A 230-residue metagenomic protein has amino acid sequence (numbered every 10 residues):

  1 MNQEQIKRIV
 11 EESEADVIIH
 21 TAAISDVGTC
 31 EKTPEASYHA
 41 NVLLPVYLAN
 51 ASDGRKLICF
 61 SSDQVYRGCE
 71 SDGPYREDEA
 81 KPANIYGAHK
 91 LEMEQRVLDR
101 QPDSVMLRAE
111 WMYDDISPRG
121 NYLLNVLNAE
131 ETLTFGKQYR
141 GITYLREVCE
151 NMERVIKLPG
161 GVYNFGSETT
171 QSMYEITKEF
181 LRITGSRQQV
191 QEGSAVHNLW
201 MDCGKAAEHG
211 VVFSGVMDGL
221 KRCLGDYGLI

Functional and structural regions predicted by a protein language model:
M1, K32-L44, E77-A80, A88-L91: Glycine-rich NAD(P)-binding loop of the Rossmann-fold in SDR/ketoreductase-type enzymes
M1-A40: NAD(P)H-binding glycine-rich loop region in Rossmannoid oxidoreductase-like domains and their noncatalytic homologs
I18-A22, L57-D63, L107-A109: SDR active-site strand-loop-helix element
V46-A83: Conserved Rossmann-fold NAD(P)-dependent oxidoreductase catalytic core, especially the SDR/UDP-sugar
Q95-G141, L145-E147: NAD(P)-dependent short-chain dehydrogenase/reductase
N151-N198, D202-C203: Mid/C-terminal beta-alpha module of Rossmann-like enzyme folds, strongest in SDR-family dehydrogenases/epimerases
S186-Q188, G193-I230: C-terminal amphipathic/interface module of NAD(P)-dependent oxidoreductases and related NAD-binding regulators
